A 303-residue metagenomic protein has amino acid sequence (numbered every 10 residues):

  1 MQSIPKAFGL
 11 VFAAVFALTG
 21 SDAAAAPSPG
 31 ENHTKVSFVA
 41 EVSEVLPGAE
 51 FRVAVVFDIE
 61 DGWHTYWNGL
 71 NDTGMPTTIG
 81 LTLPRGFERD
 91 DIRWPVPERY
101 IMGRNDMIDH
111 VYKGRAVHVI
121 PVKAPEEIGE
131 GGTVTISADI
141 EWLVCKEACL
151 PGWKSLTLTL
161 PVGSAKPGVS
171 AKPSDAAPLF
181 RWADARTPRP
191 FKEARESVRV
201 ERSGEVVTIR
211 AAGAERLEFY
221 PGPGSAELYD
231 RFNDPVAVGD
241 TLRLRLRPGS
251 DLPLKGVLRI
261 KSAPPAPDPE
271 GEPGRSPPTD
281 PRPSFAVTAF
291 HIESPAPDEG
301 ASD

Functional and structural regions predicted by a protein language model:
M1-P5: N-terminal secretory signal peptides that target proteins for export/translocation
K6, L10, G274-S276: Short amphipathic alpha-helical "recognition" segments used for binding
F8-T19: Bacterial N-terminal signal peptides
A23-D303: Extracellular/lumen-exposed scaffold segments
